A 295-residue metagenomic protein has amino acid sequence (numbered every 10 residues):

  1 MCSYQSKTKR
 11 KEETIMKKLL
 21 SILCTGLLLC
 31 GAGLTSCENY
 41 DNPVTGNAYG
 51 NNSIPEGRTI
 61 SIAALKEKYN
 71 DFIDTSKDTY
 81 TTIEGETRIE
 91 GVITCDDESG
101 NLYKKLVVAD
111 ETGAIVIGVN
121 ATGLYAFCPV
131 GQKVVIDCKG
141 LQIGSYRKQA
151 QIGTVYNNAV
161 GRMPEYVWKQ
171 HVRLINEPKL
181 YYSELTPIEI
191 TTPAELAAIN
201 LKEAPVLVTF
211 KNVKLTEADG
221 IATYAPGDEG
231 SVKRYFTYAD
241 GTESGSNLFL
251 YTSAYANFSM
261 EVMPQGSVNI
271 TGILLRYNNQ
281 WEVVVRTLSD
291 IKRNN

Functional and structural regions predicted by a protein language model:
M1-I15: Short, Lys/Arg-enriched N-terminal segments with co-localized hydrophobic residues within the first ~10-30 amino acids
I15-C24: Bacterial N-terminal signal peptides that target proteins for export
G33-S36: C-terminal motif of bacterial Sec signal peptides marking the signal peptidase cleavage site
E38-Y103, V107-K133, D137-N295: OB-fold nucleic-acid-binding modules
